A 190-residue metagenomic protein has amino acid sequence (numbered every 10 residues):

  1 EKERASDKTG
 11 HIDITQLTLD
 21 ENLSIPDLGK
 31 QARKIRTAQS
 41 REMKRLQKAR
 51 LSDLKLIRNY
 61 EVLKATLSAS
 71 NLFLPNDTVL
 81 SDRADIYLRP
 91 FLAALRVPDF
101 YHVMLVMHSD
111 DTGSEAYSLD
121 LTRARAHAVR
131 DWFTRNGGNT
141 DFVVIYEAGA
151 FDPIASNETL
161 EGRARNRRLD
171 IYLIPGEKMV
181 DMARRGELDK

Functional and structural regions predicted by a protein language model:
E1-N59, M179: N-terminal targeting leaders that direct proteins to extracytoplasmic destinations
Q16-L17, S24-K34, L63-L67, M104-V106 (+1 more regions): A broad, low-specificity signal for short, low-complexity segments enriched in glycine/proline and polar/charged
L28-R33, L72-S81, E115-L119: Second-shell loop/turn segments in exported
Q39-R58, F73-M107, T134, I171 (+2 more regions): Periplasmic peptidoglycan-binding/anchoring modules of Gram-negative envelope and division proteins
K55-I57, V62-S68, L72, H102-V106 (+3 more regions): Soluble periplasmic/extracytoplasmic beta-strand elements of cell-envelope proteins
A69-N71, D77, G149, E158: Short, well-ordered turn and helix-capping elements at secondary-structure junctions
H108-E187: Periplasmic OmpA-like peptidoglycan-binding domain that tethers envelope proteins to the cell wall
